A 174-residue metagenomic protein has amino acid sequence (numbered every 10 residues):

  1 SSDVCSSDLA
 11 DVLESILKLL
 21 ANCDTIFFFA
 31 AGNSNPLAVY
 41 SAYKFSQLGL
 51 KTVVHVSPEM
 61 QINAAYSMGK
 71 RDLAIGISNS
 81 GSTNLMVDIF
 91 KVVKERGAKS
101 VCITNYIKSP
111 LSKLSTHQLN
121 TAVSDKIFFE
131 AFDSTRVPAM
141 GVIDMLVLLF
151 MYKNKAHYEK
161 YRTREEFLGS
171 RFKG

Functional and structural regions predicted by a protein language model:
S1-S6: Short, small-residue-biased leader/transition segments that mark boundaries at the very start of proteins
L9-V12, K94, H157: Residue-level recognition of alpha-helical structural elements
D11-C23: Glycine-rich phosphate/diphosphate-binding loops that line cofactor/substrate pockets in enzymes
A21-G141, M145-K155: Glycine-rich phosphate-binding loops that contact phosphosugars or nucleotide phosphates
A156-G174: A short, charged, Gly/Pro-tolerant segment at domain boundaries
